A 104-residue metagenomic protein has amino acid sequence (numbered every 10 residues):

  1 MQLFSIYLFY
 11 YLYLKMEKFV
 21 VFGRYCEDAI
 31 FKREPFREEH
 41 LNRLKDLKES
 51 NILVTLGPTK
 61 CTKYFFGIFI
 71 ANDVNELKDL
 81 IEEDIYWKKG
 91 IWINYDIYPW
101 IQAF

Functional and structural regions predicted by a protein language model:
L3-K15: Short, Lys/Arg-enriched N-terminal segments with co-localized hydrophobic residues within the first ~10-30 amino acids
M16-F104: Conserved, structured core segments of small domains
